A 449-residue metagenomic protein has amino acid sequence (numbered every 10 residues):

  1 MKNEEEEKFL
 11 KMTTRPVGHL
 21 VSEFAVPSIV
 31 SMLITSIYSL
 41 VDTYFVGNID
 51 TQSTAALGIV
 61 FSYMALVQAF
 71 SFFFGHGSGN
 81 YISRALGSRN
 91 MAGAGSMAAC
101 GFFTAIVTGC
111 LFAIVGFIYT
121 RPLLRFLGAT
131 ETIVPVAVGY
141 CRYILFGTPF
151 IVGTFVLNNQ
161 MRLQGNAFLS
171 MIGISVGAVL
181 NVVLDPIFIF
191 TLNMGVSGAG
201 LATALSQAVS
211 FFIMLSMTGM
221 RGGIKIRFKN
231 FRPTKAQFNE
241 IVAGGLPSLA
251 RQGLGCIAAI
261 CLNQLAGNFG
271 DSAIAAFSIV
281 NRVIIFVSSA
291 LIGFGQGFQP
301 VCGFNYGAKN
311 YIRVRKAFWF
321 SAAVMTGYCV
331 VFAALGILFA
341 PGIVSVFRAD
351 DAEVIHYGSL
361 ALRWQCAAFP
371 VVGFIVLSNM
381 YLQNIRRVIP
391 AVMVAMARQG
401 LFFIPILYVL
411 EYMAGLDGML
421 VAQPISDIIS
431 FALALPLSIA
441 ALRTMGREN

Functional and structural regions predicted by a protein language model:
M1-A25, I82-P149, T191-L246, C302-A368 (+1 more regions): Short alpha-helical transmembrane segments in multi-pass integral membrane proteins
M12-Y44, N48-I49, A65-G77, Y81 (+6 more regions): N-terminal transmembrane alpha-helices
E23-D42, Y143, G177, S206-S210 (+4 more regions): Transmembrane helical elements of multi-pass membrane transporters/channels
L33, I37-A55, L124-E131, I187-M194 (+4 more regions): Helix-terminus/linker motif at the lipid-water interface of multi-pass membrane proteins
F45-A65, E131-V136, V196-A199, Q237-G244 (+5 more regions): Interfacial/gating helices of multi-pass transporter permease domains
T54-I114, I151-S170, A276-A340, V372-V394: Small-residue-rich hydrophobic transmembrane alpha-helices
L66-A69, N181-P186, F211-L215, F286-S289 (+3 more regions): Hydrophobic transmembrane alpha-helices of multi-pass small-molecule transporters
G75, I144-R162, S170-A178, A199-F212 (+4 more regions): Short runs within selected transmembrane alpha-helices of multi-pass transporters and secretion channels
